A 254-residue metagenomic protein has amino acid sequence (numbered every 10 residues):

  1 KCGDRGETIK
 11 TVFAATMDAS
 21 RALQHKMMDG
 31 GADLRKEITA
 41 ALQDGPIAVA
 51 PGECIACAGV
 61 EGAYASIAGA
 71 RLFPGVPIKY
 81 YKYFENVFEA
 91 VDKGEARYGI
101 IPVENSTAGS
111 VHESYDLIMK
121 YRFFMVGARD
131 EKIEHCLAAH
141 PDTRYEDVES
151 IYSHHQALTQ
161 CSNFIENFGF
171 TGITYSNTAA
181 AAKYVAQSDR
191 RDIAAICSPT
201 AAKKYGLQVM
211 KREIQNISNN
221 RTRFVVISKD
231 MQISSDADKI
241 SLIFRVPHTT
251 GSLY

Functional and structural regions predicted by a protein language model:
K1-Y254: Domain-level signature for soluble enzymes in the chorismate/prephenate branch of the shikimate pathway
